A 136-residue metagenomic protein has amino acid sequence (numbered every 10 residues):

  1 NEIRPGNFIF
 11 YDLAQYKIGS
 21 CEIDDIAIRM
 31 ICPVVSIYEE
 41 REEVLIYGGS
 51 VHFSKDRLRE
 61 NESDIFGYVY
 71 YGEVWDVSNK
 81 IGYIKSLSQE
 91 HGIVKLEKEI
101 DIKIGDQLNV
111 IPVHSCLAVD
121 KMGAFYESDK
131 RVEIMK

Functional and structural regions predicted by a protein language model:
N1-K136: Active-site anion/phosphate-binding pocket segments in diverse small-molecule metabolic enzymes
